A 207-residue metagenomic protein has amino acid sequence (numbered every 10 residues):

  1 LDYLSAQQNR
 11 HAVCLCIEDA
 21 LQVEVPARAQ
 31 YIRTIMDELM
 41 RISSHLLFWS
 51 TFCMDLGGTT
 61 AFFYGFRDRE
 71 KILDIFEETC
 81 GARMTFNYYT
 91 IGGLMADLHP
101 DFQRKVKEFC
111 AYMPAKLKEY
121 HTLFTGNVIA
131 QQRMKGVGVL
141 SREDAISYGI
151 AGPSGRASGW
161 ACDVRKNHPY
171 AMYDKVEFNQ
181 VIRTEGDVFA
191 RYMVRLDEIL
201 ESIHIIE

Functional and structural regions predicted by a protein language model:
L1-E207: Active-site bordering "gate/hinge" segments that shape substrate access to catalytic or cofactor-binding pockets
